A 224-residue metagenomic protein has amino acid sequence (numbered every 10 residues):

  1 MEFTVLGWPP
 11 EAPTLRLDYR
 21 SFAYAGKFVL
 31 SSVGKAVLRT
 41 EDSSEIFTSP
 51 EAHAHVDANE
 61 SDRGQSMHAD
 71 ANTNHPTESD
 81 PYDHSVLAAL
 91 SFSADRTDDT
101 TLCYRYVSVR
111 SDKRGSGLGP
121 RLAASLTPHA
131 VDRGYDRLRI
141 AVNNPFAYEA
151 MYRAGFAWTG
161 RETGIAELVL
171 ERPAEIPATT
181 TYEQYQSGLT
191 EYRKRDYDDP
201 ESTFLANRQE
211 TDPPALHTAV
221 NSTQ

Functional and structural regions predicted by a protein language model:
M1-V86, R96-Y104, V131, W158-R161 (+1 more regions): Haloarchaeal acidic low-complexity proteome signature biased toward cell-envelope/secretome components but also
V86-A88, G119: Short, well-structured hydrophobic secondary-structure segments
A88-L90, V107: Conserved GNAT-family N-acetyltransferase fold
S93: Segments forming oxygen-rich coordination pockets for charged ligands
V109, G115-P128, R153: Conserved acetyl-CoA-binding loop-helix of GNAT-fold acetyltransferases
A130-N143: Conserved GNAT acetyl-CoA-binding A-motif
V142-I165: Conserved active-site alpha-helix within GNAT-family acetyltransferase domains
A166-L170: Minor-groove-contacting beta-hairpin "wing" of winged helix-turn-helix DNA-binding domains
